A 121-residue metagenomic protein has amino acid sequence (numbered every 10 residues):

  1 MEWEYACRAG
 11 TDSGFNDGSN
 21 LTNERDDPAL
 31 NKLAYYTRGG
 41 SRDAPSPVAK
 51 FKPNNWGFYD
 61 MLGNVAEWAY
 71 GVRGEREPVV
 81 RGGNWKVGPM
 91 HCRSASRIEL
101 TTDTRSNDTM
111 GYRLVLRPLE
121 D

Functional and structural regions predicted by a protein language model:
M1-D108: Functional-site microenvironments in short loops/helix caps that host divalent-cation chemistry
D108-D121: Short, structured beta-strand segments at or near domain termini in extracellular proteins/domains
